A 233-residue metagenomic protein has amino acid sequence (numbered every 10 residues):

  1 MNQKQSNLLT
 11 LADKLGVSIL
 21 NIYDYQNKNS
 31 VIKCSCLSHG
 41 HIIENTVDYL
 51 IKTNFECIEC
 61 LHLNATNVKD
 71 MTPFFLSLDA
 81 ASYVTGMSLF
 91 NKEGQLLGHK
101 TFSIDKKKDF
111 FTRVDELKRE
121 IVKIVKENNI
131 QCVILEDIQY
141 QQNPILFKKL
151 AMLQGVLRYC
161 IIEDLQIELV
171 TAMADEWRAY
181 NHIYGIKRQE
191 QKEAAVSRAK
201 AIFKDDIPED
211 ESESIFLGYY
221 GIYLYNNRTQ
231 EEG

Functional and structural regions predicted by a protein language model:
M1-V68: Functional cation/ligand-contacting sites centered on basic and imidazole/sulfhydryl donors
T66-G233: Phosphate- and other anionic-substrate recognition elements at nucleic-acid/protein interfaces
